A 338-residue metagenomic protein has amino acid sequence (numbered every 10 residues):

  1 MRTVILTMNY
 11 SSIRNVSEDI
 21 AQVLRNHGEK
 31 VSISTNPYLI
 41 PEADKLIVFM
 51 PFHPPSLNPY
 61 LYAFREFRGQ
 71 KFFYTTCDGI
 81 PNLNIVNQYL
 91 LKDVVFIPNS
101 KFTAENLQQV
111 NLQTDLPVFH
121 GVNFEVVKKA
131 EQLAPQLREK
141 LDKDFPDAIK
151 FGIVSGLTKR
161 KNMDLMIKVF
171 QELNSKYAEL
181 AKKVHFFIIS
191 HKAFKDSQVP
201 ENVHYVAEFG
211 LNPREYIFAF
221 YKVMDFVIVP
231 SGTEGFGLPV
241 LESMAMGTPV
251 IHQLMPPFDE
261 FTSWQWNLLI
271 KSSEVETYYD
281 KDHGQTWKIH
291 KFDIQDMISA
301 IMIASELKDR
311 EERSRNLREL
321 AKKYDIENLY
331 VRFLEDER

Functional and structural regions predicted by a protein language model:
V23, S32-N106: Extended catalytic core of nucleotide-activated donor transferases of GT-like folds
L83-I85, Q108-Q109, G121-L141: Acidic anion/phosphate-binding donor-loop and adjacent secondary structure in glycosyltransferase catalytic cores
F102-T103, V118-E131, A193, S273-E274: Short beta-strand->alpha-helix junction loop in the catalytic core of nucleotide-activated group-transfer enzymes
K140-K161, I167-Q171: Conserved donor-binding/catalytic core segment of Leloir-type glycosyltransferases
A181, A193-F218: Nucleotide-activated donor-binding/catalytic signature segment of Leloir-type glycosyltransferases, i.e., the conserved
G232: Aromatic "clamp/platform" in nucleotide-sugar-dependent glycosyltransferases that forms part of the donor/acceptor
P249-H252, T262, L268-I270: Short hydrophobic beta-strand element within catalytic cores of glycosyltransferases and related nucleotide-activated
I289-M297, S305-E337: A charged, aromatic-enriched C-terminal amphipathic alpha-helix characteristic of glycosyltransferases across folds
